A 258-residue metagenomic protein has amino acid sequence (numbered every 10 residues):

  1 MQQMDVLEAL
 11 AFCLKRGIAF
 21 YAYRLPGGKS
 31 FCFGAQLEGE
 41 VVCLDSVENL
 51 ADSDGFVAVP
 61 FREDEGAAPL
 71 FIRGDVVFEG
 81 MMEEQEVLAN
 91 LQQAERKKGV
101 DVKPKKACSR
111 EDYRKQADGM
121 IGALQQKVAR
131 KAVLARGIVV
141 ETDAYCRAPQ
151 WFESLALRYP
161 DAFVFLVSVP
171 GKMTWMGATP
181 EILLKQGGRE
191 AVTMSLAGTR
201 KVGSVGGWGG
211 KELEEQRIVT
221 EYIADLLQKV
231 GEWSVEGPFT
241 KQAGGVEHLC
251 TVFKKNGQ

Functional and structural regions predicted by a protein language model:
M1-E48, D54-E65: An N-terminal JmjN-like helical accessory module and its immediate linker preceding a catalytic domain
L14-F20, R24-Q36, A51, E141-I218: An anion-binding catalytic pocket shared by soluble metabolic enzymes
G27, F61-E63, D75-V76, G188 (+3 more regions): A broadly conserved detector of short glycine/acidic/proline-rich loop/turn motifs that flank catalytic sites and bind
L37-V140, C146, V230-S234: Non-catalytic accessory segments adjacent to catalytic cores
G55-A58, A132-L134, W175-A178, I182-L183 (+3 more regions): Long, contiguous hydrophobic alpha-helical segments, chiefly transmembrane helices and signal peptides
G80-E111, A117-D118, E141, M194-Q258: Contiguous alpha-helical scaffold segments within structured protein domains that host functional hotspots
R114-K115, G119-R130, L157-D161, S168-K172 (+3 more regions): Secondary-structure boundary elements
V133-I138, S168-V169, P238-Q242: Short, surface-exposed recognition loops or helix-turn segments adjacent to catalytic cores
